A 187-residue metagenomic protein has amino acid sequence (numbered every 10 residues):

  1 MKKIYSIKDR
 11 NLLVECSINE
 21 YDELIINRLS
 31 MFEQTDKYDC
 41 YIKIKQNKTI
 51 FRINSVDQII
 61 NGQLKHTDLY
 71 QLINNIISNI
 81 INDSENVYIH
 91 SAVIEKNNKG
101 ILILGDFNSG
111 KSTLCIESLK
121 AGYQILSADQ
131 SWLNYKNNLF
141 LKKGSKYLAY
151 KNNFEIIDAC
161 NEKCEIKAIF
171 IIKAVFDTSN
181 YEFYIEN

Functional and structural regions predicted by a protein language model:
M1-F107, K120-L126, S131-N187: A noncatalytic interaction/capping subdomain that flanks phosphate/NTP-handling catalytic cores
S109-K111: Conserved glycine(s) of the Walker
L114-C115: Post-Walker A alpha-helix
